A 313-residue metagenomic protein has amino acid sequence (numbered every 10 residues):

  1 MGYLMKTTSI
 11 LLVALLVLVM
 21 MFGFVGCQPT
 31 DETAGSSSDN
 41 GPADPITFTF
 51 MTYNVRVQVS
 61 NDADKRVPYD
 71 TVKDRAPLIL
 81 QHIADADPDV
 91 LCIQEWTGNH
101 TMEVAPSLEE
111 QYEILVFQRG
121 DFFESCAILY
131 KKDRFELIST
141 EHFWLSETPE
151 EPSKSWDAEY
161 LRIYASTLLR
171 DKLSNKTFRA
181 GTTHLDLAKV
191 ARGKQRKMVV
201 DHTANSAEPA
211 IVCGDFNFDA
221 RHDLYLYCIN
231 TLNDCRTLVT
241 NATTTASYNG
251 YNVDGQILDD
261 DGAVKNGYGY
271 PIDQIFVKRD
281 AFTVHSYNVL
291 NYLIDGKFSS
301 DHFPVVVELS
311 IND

Functional and structural regions predicted by a protein language model:
M1-A14: Positively charged n-region of N-terminal signal peptides that target proteins for export
V13-G23: Bacterial N-terminal signal peptides
G26-P106, I311-D313: N-terminal, active-site-proximal structural segment of metallo-dependent hydrolase catalytic domains
F48-V55, I79-M102, L129, T167 (+6 more regions): Active-site beta-strand/loop signature of hydrolases that rely on acidic residues for catalysis
V55-Q58, W96-H100, R119-F123, R134-F135 (+5 more regions): Solvent-exposed loop/turn segments at secondary-structure junctions within structured extracellular/periplasmic domains
D64-P68, P149-W156, T182-K189: Surface-exposed cleft-lining segments at the edges of enzyme active sites
V90, Q94-F178, V289: Structured beta-strand-rich core segments of catalytic domains in phosphoester-bond hydrolases
K189-V190, D201-A210, F218-D313: Metal-dependent phosphoester-hydrolase catalytic domains
